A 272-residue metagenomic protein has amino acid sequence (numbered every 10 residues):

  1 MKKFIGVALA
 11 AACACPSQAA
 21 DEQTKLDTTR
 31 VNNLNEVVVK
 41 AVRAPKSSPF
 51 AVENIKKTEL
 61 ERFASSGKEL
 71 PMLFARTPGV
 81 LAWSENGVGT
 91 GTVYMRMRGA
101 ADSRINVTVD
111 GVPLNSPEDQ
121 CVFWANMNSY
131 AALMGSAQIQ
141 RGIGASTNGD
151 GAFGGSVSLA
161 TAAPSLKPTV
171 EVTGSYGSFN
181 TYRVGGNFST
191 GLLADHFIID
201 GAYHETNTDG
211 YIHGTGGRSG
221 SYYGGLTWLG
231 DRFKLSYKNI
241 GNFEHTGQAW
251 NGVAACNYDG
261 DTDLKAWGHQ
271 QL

Functional and structural regions predicted by a protein language model:
A10-Q18: Hydrophobic h-region of N-terminal signal peptides that target proteins for export in Gram-negative bacteria
A20-R62, D102: Short, acidic, small-residue-rich periplasmic hinge/interaction motif at the N-terminus of Gram-negative outer-membrane
N35, M134-S136, G155, T161-Y176 (+1 more regions): Transmembrane beta-strand segments of Gram-negative outer membrane beta-barrel proteins
E69, T92, W124, M134 (+4 more regions): Transmembrane beta-barrel architecture of outer-membrane proteins
P71-P113: Extracytoplasmic beta-strand/coil segments of soluble accessory domains associated with Gram-negative outer-membrane
M72, R96, Q138, S158 (+2 more regions): Outer-membrane beta-barrel architecture
P113-R141, A160: Short acidic/polar hinge/loop motifs at secondary-structure boundaries that mediate gating or recognition
T169, Y176-N207, I212-G260, W267: Transmembrane beta-barrel wall of Gram-negative outer-membrane proteins
